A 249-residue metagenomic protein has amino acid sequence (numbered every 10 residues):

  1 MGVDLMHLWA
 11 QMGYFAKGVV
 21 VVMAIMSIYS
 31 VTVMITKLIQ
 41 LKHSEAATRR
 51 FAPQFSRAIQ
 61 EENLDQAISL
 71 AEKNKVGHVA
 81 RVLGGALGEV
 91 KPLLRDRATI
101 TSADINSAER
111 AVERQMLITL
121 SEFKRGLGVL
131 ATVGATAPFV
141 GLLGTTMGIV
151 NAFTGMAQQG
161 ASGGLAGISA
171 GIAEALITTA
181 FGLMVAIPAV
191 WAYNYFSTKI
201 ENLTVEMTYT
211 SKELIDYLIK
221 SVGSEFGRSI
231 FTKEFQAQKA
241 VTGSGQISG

Functional and structural regions predicted by a protein language model:
M1-F55: Hydrophobic membrane-targeting segments
M6-A16, E113-G134, A166-I177: Alpha-helical membrane-interface segments at transmembrane helix boundaries
V20, V33, Q40, L127-V129 (+3 more regions): Hydrophobic side chains within alpha-helical segments
A24-S44, T48, L142, I149 (+1 more regions): Alpha-helical transmembrane segments
A46-V140, M147, N151-S162, W191-G249: Predominantly long cytosolic amphipathic alpha-helical stalk/bundle segments
N63, G141, L176, A180: Conserved functional loop/turn residues at catalytic and ligand-binding sites
A175-A189: Hydrophobic alpha-helical transmembrane segments of polytopic membrane proteins
